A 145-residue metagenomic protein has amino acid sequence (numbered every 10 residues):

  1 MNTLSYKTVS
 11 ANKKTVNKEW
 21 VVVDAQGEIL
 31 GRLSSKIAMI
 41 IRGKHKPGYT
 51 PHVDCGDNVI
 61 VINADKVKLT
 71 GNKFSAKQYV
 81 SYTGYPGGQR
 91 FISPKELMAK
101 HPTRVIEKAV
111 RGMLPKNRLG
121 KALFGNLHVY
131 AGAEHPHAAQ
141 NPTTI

Functional and structural regions predicted by a protein language model:
M1-K108, R118, P136-I145: Ribosome large-subunit tunnel/peptidyl-transferase-proximal elements
E107, L114-Y130: C-terminal structural segments of small proteins and small subunits
